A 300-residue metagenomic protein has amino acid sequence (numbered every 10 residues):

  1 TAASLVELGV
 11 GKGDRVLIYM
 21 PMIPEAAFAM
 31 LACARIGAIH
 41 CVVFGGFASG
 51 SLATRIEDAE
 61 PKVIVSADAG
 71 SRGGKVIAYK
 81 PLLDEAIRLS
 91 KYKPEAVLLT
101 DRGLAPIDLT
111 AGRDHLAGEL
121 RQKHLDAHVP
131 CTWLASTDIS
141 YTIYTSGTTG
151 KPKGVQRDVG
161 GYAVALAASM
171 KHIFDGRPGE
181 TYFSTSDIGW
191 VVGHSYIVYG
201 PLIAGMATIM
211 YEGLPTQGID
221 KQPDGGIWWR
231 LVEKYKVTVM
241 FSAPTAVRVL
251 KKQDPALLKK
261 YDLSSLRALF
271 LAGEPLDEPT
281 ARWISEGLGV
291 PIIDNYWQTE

Functional and structural regions predicted by a protein language model:
A3, L8, L31, R35-E119 (+1 more regions): Structural core segment of the AMP-binding/adenylate-forming
R15, P21-S49, A59-I64, E180-T181 (+2 more regions): A short helix-loop-beta submotif of the ANL/AMP-binding
V16, C33, I139, T145-T148 (+7 more regions): Conserved S/T- and glycine-rich ATP-binding loop of Class I adenylate-forming
M20-I23, F44, S186-H194, V198 (+1 more regions): Conserved AMP-binding
M20-P21, C41-E57, A69-S71, K75-A78 (+2 more regions): ATP-dependent adenylate-forming carboxylate-activation enzymes
V97-T100, L104, L109-Y144, K151 (+4 more regions): Conserved pre-ATP/AMP-binding loop-to-beta segment of ANL
A163-T181, V191-T238, K252-P255: Conserved AMP-binding/adenylation subdomain of ANL enzymes
I203, T238-S242, K251-E300: Gly/Ser/Thr-rich phosphate-binding loop
